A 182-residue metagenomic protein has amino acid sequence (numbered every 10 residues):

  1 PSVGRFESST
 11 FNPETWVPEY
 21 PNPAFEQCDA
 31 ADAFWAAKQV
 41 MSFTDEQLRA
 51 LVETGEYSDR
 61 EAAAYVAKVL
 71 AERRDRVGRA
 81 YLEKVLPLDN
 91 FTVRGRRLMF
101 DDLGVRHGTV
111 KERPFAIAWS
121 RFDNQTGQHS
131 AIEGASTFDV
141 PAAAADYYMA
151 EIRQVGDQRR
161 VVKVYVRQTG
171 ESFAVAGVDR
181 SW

Functional and structural regions predicted by a protein language model:
P1-M99, H107: C-terminal catalytic region of ATP-dependent kinase domains
L103: Carbohydrate-binding surface patches
G108-S130: Extended low-complexity, serine/threonine- and proline-enriched intrinsically disordered segments
N124-H129, P141, A150, T169: Long, compositionally biased intrinsically disordered regions
A131-I132, A145-Y148, V178-W182: Exposed acidic/polar residues on beta-strands and adjacent loops within beta-sheet cores, strongest in beta-propeller
E133-A143: Exposed aromatic-hydrophobic patches
A143-V164: Short, aromatic- and glycine-rich surface loops/edge beta-strands on solvent-exposed regions
K163-W182: Low-complexity, Pro/Ser/Thr- and charge-rich linker/hinge segments at domain boundaries
